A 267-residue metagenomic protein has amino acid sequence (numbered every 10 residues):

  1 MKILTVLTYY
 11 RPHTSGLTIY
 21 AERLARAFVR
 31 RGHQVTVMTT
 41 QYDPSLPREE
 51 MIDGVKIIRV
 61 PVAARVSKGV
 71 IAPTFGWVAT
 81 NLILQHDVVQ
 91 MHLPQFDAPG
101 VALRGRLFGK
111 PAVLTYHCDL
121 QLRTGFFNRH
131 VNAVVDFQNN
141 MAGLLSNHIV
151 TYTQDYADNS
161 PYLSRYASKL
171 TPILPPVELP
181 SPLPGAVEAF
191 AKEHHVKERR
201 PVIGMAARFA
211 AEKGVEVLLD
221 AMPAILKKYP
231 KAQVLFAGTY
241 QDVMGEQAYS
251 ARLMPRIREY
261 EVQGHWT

Functional and structural regions predicted by a protein language model:
M1-S45, E49-I57, L84, S146: N-terminal subdomain of nucleotide-sugar transferases
L4, V177, K192, V196-K213 (+2 more regions): Conserved donor-binding/catalytic core segment of Leloir-type glycosyltransferases
H13, V66-S67, F96-D97, K110-H130 (+1 more regions): A short, histidine- and acid-enriched strand-loop-helix "catalytic/donor-clamping" loop that lines the nucleotide-sugar
S45, G76, V88-Y116, L120-Q121: An aromatic- and histidine-rich active-site surface loop
T74-F75, P111-V113, L120-A142, D158 (+1 more regions): Nucleotide-sugar donor phosphate/pyrophosphate-binding loop at the beta->alpha transition of glycosyltransferases
N140-P182: A short, active-site helix/loop in glycosyltransferases that binds the activated sugar's phosphate group
P182-V196, R252-L253: A short helix/loop element that forms part of the nucleotide-sugar donor recognition site in Leloir-type
G238, Q247-T267: Nucleotide-activated donor-binding/catalytic signature segment of Leloir-type glycosyltransferases, i.e., the conserved
